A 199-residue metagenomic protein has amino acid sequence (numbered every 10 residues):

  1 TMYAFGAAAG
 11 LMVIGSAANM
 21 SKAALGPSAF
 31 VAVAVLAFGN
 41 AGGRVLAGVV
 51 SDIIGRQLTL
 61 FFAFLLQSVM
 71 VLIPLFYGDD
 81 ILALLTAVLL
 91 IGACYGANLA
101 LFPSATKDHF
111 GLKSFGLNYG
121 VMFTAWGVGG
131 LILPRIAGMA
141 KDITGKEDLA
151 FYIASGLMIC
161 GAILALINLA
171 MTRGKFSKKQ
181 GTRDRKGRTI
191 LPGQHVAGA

Functional and structural regions predicted by a protein language model:
T1-A47, L133: Extracytoplasmic gate region of multi-pass secondary transporters
A4, A83-A97: Hydrophobic core of transmembrane alpha-helices in multi-pass small-molecule transporters, especially MFS/SLC-type
A17, A97-F110: Intracellular juxtamembrane helix-capping segments at the cytosolic ends of symmetry-related transmembrane helices
S21-K22, V50-S51, I136-G145: Interfacial helix-cap and linker-helix signal at transmembrane-aqueous boundaries of multi-pass secondary transporters
I53-F64: Cytoplasmic membrane-interface "Motif A"-like loop-to-helix N-cap segments of 12-TM Major Facilitator Superfamily
L66-D79: C-terminal ends and interior cores of transmembrane alpha-helices in multi-pass membrane transporters/permeases
M139-L157: A membrane-interface helix-boundary motif in multi-pass transporters
G156-L191, G198-A199: Multi-pass alpha-helical transporter architecture, strongest for 12-TM Major Facilitator/SLC carriers used
